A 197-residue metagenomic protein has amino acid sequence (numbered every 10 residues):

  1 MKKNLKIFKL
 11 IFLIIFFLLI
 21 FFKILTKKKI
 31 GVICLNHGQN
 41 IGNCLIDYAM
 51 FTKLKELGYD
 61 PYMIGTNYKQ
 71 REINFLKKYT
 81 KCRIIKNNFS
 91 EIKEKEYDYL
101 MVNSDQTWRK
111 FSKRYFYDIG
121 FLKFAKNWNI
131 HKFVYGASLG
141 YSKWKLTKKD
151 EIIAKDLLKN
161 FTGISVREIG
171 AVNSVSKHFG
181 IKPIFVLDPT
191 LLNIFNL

Functional and structural regions predicted by a protein language model:
K2-I11: N-terminal Sec-pathway targeting helices
I11-D156, T190: Aromatic- and Gly/Pro-rich donor/ligand-binding loops that form nucleotide- or phosphate-bearing donor binding pockets
I46, V172-N173, I194: Short, well-ordered alpha-helical microsegments
Y68, E168-V172: Short, polar loop motifs at secondary-structure junctions
W128, N160, F179-K182: Short, structured coil segments at secondary-structure junctions
F161-E168: A short beta-strand/loop micro-motif in the catalytic core of glycosyltransferases that engages the nucleotide-sugar
V172-T190: Helix-loop-beta element that forms the nucleotide-linked donor phosphate-binding surface in glycosyltransferases
P189-L191, F195-L197: Hydrophobic alpha-helical positions that pack around
